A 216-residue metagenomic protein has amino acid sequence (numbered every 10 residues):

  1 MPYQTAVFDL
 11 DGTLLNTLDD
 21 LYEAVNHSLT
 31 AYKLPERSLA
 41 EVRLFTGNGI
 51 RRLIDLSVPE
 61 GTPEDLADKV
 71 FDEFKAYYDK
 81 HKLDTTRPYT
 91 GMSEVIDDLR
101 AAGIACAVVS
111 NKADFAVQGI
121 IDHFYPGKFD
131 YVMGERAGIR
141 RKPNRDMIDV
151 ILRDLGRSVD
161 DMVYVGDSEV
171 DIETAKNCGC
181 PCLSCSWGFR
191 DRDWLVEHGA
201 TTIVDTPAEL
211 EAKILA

Functional and structural regions predicted by a protein language model:
M1-L44: Active-site neighborhood of HAD-like aspartate-dependent phosphohydrolases
M1-Q4, D114, Q118-A216: Asp-based, Mg2+/Mn2+-dependent phosphohydrolase catalytic module
P2, K80-V108, D114-Q118, R145: Short, acidic loop-to-helix structural element flanking the phosphoryl-transfer center in phosphate-processing enzymes
V7, L14, P88, C106 (+3 more regions): Conserved SAM-binding loop
Y22, N26, R43, G47-D55 (+3 more regions): An amphipathic alpha-helix signature
S28-L29, G49-P63, I120, I151-L152: Helix-loop "lid/cap" segments that line or gate small-molecule binding pockets
D55-E94, A102: Metal-dependent phosphoesterase signature
